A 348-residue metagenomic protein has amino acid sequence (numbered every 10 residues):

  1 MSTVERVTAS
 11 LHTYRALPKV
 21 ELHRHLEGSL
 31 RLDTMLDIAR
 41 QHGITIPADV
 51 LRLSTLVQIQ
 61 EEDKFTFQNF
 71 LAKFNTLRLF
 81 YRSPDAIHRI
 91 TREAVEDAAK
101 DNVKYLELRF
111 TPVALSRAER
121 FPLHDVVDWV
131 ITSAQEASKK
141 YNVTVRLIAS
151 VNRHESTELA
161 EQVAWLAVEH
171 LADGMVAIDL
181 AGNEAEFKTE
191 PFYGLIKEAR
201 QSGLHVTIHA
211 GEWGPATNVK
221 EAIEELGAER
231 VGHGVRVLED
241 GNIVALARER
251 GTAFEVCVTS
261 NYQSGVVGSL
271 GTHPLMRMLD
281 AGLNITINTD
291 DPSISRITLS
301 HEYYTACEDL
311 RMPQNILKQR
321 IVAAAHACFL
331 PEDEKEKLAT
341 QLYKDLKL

Functional and structural regions predicted by a protein language model:
S2-L204, W213-N218, E225, E229-R230 (+2 more regions): Metal-cofactor-binding active-site regions of metalloenzymes
